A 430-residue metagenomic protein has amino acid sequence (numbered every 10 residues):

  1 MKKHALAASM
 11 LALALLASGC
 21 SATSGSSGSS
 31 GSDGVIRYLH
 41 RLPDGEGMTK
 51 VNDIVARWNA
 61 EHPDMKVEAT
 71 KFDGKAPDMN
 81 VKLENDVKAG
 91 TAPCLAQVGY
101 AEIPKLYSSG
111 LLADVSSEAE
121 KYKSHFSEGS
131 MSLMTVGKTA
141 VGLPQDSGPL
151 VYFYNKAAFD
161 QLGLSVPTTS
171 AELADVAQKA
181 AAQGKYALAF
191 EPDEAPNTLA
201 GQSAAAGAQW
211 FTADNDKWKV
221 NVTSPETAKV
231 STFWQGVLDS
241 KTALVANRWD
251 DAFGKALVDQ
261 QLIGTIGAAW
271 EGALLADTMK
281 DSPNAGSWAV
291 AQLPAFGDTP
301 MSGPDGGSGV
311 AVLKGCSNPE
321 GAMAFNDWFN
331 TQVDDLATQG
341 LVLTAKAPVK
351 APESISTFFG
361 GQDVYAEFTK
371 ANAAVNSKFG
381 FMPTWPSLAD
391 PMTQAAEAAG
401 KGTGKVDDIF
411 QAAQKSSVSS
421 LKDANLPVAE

Functional and structural regions predicted by a protein language model:
K2-P104, G297, D408, S416-E430: Conserved N-terminal structural module of periplasmic/extracytoplasmic solute-binding proteins
K71-K82, A101, S170-A174, A246-V258: Short helix-initiation/N-cap motifs at beta->coil->alpha
N85, P93-C94, K123-A157, A187 (+3 more regions): A structural signal for short loop-to-beta-strand junctions that line the ligand-binding cleft of periplasmic/secreted
V87-V98, G184-Y186, D259-A268: Alpha-to-beta junction loops
Y100-L150, G201-S203, A285-A291: Hinge/lid segment of periplasmic solute-binding proteins
T139-Q145, L150, A171-V220, E226 (+1 more regions): Extracytoplasmic/periplasmic solute-binding protein
A177, K217-N247: Glycine-centered hinge/linker elements that transmit conformational signals in sensory and ligand-binding systems
W270-N284, F296-Q394, A424-E430: C-terminal lobe and pocket-closing loops of periplasmic/extracytoplasmic Venus-flytrap solute-binding proteins
